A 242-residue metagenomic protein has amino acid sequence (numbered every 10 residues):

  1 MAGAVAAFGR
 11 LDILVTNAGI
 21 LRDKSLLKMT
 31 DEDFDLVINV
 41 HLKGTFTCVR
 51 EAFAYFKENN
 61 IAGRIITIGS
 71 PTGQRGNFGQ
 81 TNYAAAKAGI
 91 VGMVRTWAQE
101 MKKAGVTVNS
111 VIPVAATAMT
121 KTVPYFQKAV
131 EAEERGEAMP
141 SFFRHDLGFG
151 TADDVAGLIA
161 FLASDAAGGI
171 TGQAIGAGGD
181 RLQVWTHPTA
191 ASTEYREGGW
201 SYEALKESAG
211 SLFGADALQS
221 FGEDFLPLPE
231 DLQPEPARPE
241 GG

Functional and structural regions predicted by a protein language model:
M1-G9: Conserved amphipathic alpha-helix within the SDR
S25-L26, D33-D35: Substrate-binding pocket helix/loop in short-chain dehydrogenase/reductase
M29, G76-A84, T96: Active-site loop-to-helix junction immediately N-terminal to the catalytic Tyr of the SDR YXXXK motif in Rossmann-fold
V49, A86, V94: Active-site helix of classical SDR
K57, R75, V91, T96-T107 (+1 more regions): Active-site-adjacent segment of SDR/Rossmann-fold oxidoreductases
S70: Residue(s) in the substrate-gating loop at a strand-loop-helix junction that position the organic substrate next
A132-G241: C-terminal helical subdomain
